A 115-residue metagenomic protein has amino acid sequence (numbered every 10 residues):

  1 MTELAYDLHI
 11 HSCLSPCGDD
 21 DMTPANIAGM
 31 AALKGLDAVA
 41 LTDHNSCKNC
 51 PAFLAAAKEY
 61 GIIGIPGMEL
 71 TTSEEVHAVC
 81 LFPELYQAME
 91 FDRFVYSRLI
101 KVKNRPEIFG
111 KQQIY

Functional and structural regions predicted by a protein language model:
M1-E74: An N-terminally biased module of ancient metal coordination in phosphate/nucleic-acid-related enzymes
A56-Y115: Extended substrate/RNA-proximal surfaces in nucleic-acid metabolism proteins
